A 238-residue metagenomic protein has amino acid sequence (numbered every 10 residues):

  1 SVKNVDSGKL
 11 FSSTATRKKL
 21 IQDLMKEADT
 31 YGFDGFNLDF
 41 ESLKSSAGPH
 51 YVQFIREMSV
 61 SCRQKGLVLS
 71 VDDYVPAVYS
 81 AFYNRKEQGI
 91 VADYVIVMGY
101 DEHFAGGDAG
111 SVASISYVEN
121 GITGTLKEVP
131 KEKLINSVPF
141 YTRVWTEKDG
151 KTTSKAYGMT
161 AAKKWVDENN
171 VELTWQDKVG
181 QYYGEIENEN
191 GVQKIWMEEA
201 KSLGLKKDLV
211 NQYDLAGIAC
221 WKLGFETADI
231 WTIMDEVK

Functional and structural regions predicted by a protein language model:
S1, F36-L38, L69-V71, V95-V97 (+3 more regions): Hydrophobic faces of well-ordered beta-strands that scaffold small-molecule active sites in alpha/beta enzyme cores
S1-S45, E57-V68, P76: Substrate-binding cleft and catalytic face of glycoside hydrolase catalytic domains, especially the flexible beta-alpha
F11-K19, S45-Q53, V112-E119, M197-G204 (+1 more regions): Soluble non-cytosolic domains of exported or imported proteins
T14-D29, A77-Q88, M197-N211: Short, acidic/polar
I21-A28, V52-S59, V118-L126, K207 (+1 more regions): Generic structural signal for well-ordered alpha-helices, preferentially at hydrophobic/aromatic core positions
S45-E168: Substrate-binding surface in catalytic domains of secreted glycosidases
V138-D208, V237-K238: Glycan-binding loop/region signatures in secreted carbohydrate-active enzymes
S202-K238: Acidic/aromatic/glycine-rich contiguous surface patches that form carbohydrate-binding/processing clefts and analogous
